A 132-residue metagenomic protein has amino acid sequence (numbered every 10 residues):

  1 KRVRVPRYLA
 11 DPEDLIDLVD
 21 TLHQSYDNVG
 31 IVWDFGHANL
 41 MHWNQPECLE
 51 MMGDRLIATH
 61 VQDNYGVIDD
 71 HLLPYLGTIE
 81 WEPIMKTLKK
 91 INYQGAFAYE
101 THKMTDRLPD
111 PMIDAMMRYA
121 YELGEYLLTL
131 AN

Functional and structural regions predicted by a protein language model:
K1-R7: Active-site-proximal beta-alpha loop/turn segments in soluble metabolic enzymes
L9-W33, A38-N132: Histidine-acidic metal/acid-base catalytic patches
